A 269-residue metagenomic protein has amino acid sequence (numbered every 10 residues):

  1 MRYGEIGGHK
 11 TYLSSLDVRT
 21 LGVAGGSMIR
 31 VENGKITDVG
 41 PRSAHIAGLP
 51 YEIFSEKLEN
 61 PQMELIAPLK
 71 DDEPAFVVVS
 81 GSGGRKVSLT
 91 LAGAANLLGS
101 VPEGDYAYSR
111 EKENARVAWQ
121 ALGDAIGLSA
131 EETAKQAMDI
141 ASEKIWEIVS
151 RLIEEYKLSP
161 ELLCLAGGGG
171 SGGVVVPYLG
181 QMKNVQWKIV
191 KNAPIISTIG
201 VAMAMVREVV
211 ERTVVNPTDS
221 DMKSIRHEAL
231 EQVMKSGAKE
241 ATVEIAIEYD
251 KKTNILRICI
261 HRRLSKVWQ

Functional and structural regions predicted by a protein language model:
M1-Q269: N-terminally biased helix-coil "hinge/interface" segments that flank
